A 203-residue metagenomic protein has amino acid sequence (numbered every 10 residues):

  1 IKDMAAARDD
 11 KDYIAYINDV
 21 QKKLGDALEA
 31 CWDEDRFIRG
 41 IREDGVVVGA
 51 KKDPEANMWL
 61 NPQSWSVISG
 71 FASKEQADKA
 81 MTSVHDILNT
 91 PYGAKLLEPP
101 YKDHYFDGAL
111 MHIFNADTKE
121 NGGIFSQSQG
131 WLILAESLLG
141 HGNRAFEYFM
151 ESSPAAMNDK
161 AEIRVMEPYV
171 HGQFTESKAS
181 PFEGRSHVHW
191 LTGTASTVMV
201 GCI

Functional and structural regions predicted by a protein language model:
I1-I203: Acidic, mature catalytic/reactive cores of soluble proteins
